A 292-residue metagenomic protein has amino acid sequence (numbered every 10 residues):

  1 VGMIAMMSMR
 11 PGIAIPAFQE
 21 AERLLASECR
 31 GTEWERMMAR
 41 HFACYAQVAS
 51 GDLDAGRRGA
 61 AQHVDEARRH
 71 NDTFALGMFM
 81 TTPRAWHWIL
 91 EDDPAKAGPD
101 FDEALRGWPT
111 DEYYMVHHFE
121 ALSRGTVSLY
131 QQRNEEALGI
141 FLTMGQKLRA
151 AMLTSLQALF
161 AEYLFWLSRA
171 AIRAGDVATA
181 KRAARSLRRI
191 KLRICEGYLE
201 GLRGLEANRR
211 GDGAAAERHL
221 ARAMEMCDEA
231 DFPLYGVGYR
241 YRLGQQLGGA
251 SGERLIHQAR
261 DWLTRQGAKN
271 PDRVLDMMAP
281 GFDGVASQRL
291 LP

Functional and structural regions predicted by a protein language model:
V1-L25: Active-site cavity-forming subdomains of large catalytic enzyme subunits
M3-M9, H41, Y45-G51: Acidic/serine-rich, low-complexity amphipathic helices located in mid- to C-terminal regulatory regions
S8-I15, R30-E33, S50, D54: Short, amphipathic alpha-helical segments
F18, E33, A43: Active-site/ligand-binding-proximal alpha/beta "capping" segment
Q19-E22, Y45-P292: Helix-coil-helix junctions within alpha-helical repeat/solenoid scaffolds
R36-M38: Aromatic- and glycine-enriched pocket-lining scaffold segments that form the walls of small-molecule binding clefts
